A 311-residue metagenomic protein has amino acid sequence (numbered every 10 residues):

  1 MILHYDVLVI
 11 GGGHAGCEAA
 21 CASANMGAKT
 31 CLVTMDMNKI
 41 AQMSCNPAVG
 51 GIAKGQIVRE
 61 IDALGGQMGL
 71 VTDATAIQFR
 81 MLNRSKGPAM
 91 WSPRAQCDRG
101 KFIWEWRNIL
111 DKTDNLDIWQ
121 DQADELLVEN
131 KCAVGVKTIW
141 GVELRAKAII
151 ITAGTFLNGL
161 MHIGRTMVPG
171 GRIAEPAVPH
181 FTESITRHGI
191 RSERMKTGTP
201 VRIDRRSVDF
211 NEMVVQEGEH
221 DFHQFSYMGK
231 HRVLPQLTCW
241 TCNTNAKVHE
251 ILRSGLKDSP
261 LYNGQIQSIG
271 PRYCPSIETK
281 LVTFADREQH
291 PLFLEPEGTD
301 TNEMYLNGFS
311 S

Functional and structural regions predicted by a protein language model:
I2-A15: Beta1/beta-strand and adjacent pyrophosphate-binding region of the FAD-binding site in flavoprotein oxidoreductases
L3-Y5, I139-A148: Core beta-strand elements of the Rossmann-like FAD/NAD(P) dinucleotide-binding domain in flavoenzyme oxidoreductases
I10, E143-G154: Short hydrophobic core segments
C21-E125, W140, T152-R172, P176 (+3 more regions): Conserved N-terminal/central alpha/beta ligand/cofactor-binding core
T75-F79, L281, D286, L292: Flexible, glycine-rich loop/tail regions that form catalytic "lids" or insertion modules at the edges of active sites
L127-E143: Conserved beta-strand-loop-beta-strand element in the redox core of flavoprotein oxidoreductases
H220-I266, E288-S311: Conserved FAD/dinucleotide-binding core of flavoprotein oxidoreductases
G264-S276: Amphipathic alpha-helical blocks
